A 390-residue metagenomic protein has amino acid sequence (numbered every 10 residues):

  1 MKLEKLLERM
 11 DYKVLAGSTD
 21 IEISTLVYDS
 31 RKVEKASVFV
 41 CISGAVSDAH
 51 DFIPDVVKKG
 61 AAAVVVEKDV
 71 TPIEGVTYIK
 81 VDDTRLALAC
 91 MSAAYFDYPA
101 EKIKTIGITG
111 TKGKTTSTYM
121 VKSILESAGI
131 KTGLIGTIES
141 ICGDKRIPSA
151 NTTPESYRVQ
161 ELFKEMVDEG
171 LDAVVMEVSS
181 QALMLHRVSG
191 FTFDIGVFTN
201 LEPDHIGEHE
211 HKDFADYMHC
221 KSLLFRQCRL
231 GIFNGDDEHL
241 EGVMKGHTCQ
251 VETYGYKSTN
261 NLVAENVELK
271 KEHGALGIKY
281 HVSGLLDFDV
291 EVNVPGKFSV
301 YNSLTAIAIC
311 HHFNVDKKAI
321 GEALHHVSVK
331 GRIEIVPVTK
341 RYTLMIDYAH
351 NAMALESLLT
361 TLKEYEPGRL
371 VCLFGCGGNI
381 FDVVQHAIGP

Functional and structural regions predicted by a protein language model:
M1-C90, A94, R226, E238 (+3 more regions): N-terminal leader/targeting and accessory segments in enzymes
L7-M10, L88-G235, H239-Q250, L304 (+2 more regions): Phosphate-binding loop of NTP-binding sites
L7-M10, V70-G75, D168-E169, I195-T343 (+1 more regions): Acidic, Mg2+-coordinating active-site environments of NTP-dependent enzymes
V27-S30, Y95-P99, R332-I335: A short, basic/flexible loop-to-alpha-helix module at the beginning of a structural domain
G44-S47, V329, T360-P390: Active-site beta-alpha connecting loops in nucleotide-dependent enzymes
A62-K68, G231-G235, V371-G375: Short internal beta-strands
E67, T111, T137, Y256 (+1 more regions): Cofactor-binding loop segments of dinucleotide-utilizing enzymes, especially the Rossmann-like FAD- and NAD(P)+-binding
G113-S117, M176-A182, I346-M353, G377-V383: Active-site glycine- and acidic-residue-rich loops that bind and position anionic ligands or nucleotide-like cofactors
